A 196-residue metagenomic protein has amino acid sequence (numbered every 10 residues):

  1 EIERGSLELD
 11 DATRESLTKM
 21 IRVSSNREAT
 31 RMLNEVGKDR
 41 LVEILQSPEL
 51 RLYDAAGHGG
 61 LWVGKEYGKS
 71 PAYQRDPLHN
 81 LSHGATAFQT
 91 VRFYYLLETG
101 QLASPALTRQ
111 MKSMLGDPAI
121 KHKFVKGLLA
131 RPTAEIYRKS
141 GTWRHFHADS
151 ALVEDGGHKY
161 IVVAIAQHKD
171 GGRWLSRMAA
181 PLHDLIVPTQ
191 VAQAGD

Functional and structural regions predicted by a protein language model:
E1-I2, L45, L115: Hydrophobic alpha-helix position signal
E1-L7, M20, V162: Active-site SXXK
S6-D10, K38-E43, Q101-P105: Structural helix-adjacent loops and short alpha-helical linkers that scaffold large soluble proteins
D11-S25, E35-K38, W62, E66 (+1 more regions): Acidic helix-start/capping segments at beta-turn-to-alpha-helix junctions
K19-M20, E28-R31, Y53-D54, A151 (+1 more regions): Structural recognition of the beta-strand scaffold that forms the well-ordered cores of secreted hydrolase catalytic
A29-T99: Mid-domain, small-residue-enriched loop/turn segments at the edges of structured enzyme/sensor domains
G37, S82, V91-D196: Structured C-terminal helix/loop/strand segments within mature extracytoplasmic catalytic/sensor domains
